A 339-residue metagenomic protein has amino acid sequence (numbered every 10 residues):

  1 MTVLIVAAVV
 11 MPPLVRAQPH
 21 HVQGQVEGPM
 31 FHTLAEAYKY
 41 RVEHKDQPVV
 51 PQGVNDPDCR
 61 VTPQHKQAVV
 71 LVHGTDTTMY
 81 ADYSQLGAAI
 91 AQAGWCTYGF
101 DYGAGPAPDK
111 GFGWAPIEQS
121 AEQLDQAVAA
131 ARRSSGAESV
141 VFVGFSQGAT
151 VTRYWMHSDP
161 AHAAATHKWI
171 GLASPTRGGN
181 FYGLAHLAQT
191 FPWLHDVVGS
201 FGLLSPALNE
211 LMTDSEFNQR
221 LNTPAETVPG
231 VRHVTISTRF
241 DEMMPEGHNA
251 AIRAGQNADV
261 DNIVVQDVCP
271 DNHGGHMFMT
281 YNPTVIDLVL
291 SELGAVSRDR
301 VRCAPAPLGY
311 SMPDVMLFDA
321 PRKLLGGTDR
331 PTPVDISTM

Functional and structural regions predicted by a protein language model:
M1-W95, A304-M339: Flexible, membrane-associating and regulatory peripheral segments of lipid-active enzymes
V61-H65, A91-Q92, S134-S135, V143-G144 (+3 more regions): Extracellular/periplasmic catalytic domains that process cell-envelope and extracellular macromolecules
H73, T97, E118-N222: Serine-dependent carboxylesterase/thioesterase catalytic core of lipase-like alpha/beta-hydrolase/SGNH enzymes
D76, A104-P106, T176: Alpha/beta-hydrolase active-site loop signature
M79-A81, A107, N180: Short N-terminal helix/helix-N-cap motif within the alpha/beta-hydrolase-1
I90-P108: Conserved alpha/beta-hydrolase
A107-Q123: Catalytic nucleophile-loop/oxyanion-hole region of alpha/beta-hydrolase and closely related hydrolase-like folds
F191, V228-M339: C-terminal catalytic-base region of ester-bond hydrolases, centering on the histidine of the charge-relay
